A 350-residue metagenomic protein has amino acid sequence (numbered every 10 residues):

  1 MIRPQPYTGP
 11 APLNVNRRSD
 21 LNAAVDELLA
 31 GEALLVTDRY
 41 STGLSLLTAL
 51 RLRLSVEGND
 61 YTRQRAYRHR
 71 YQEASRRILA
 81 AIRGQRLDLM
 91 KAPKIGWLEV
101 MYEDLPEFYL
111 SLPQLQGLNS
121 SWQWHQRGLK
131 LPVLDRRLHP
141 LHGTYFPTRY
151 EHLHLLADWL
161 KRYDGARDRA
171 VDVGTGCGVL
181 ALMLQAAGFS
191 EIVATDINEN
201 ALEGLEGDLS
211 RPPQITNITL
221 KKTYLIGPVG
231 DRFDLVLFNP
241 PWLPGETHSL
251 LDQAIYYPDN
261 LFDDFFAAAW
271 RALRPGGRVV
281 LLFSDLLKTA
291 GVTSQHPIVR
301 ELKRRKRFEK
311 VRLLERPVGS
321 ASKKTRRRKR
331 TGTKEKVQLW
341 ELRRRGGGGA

Functional and structural regions predicted by a protein language model:
G9-D20, A24-L129: N-terminal auxiliary segments of SAM/dcSAM-dependent transferases
K94-R169, V173-T175, V179-M183, G332-K334: SAM-dependent Rossmann-like transferase core, predominantly class I methyltransferases with a strong bias toward
R149-F238, P244-G245: Conserved SAM/SAH cofactor-binding pocket of Class I
E199-A201, P240-D264: Mobile active-site "lid"/loop adjacent to the S-adenosyl-L-methionine
W242-L243, S284-T289: Short "lid" loop at the C-terminus of a central beta-strand within the Rossmann-like core of SAM-dependent
F262-P275: A short glycine-rich, Lys/Arg-flanked "PGG" loop and its adjoining helix->strand segment in the class I
G277-F283: Conserved beta-strand signature within the Rossmann-like core of class I S-adenosyl-L-methionine
I298-G347: Class I S-adenosyl-L-methionine
